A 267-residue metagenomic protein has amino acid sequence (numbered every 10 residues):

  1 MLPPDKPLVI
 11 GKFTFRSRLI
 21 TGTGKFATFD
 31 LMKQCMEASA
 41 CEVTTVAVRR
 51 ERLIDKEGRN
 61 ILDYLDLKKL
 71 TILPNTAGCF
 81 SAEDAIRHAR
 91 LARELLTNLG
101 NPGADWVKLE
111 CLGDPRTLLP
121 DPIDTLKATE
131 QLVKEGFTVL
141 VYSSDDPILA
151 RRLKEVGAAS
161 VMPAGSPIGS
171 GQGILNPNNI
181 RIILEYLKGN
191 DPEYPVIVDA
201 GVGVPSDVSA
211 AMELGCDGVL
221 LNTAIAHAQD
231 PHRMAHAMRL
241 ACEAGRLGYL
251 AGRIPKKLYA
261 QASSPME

Functional and structural regions predicted by a protein language model:
M1: Extracellular beta-rich ligand/substrate-recognition surface
P4-I10, T23-V43, D55-T71, F80-D199 (+1 more regions): Alpha/beta enzyme core
K12-L19: Conserved SET/PR-domain catalytic core that frames the SAM/AdoMet-binding pocket
V43-R50: A short beta-strand-loop structural module common to alpha/beta enzyme folds
